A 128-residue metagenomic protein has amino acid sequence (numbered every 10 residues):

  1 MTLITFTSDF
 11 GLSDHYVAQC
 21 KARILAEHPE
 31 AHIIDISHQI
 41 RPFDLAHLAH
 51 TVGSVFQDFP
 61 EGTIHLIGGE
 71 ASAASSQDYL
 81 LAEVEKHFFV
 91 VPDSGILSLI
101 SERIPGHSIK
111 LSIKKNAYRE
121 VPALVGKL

Functional and structural regions predicted by a protein language model:
T2-Q39: N-terminal glycine-rich anion-binding loop in soluble enzyme alpha/beta folds
L3, E27-I33, F43-H50, D58-G69 (+1 more regions): Active-site histidine-anchored catalytic micro-motif
